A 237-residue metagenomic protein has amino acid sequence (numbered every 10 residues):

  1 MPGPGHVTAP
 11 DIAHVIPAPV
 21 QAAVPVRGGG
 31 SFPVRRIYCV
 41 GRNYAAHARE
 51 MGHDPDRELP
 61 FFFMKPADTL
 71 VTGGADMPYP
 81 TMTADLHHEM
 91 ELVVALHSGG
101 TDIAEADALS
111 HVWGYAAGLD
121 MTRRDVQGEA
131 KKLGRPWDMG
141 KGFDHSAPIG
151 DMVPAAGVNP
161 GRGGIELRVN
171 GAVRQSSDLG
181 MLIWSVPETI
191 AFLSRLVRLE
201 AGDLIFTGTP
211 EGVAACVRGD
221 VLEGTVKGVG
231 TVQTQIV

Functional and structural regions predicted by a protein language model:
P2-F32, N43, H47-D56, A116 (+1 more regions): Catalytic-pocket segment enriched in acidic/His residues
P2-V112: Extended, compositionally biased flexible segments
